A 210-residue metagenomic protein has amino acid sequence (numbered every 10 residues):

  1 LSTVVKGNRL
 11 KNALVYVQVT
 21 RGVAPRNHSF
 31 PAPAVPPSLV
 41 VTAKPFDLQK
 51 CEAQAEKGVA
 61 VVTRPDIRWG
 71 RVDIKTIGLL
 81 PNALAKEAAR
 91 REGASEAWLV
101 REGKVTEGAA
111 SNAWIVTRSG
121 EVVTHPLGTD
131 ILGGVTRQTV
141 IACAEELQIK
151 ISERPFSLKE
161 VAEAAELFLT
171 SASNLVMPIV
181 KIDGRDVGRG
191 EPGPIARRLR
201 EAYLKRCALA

Functional and structural regions predicted by a protein language model:
L1-A97, R101-K104, I141-A210: Conserved alpha/beta cores of soluble small-molecule-handling proteins
W98-L127, I131-G133: Glycine- and Gly-Pro-enriched alpha-helical subdomains that act as flexible, kink-prone "lid/hinge" or packing modules
G134-T139: Feature captures the catalytic cores and cofactor-binding loops of soluble hydro-lyases/lyases that act on carboxylate
